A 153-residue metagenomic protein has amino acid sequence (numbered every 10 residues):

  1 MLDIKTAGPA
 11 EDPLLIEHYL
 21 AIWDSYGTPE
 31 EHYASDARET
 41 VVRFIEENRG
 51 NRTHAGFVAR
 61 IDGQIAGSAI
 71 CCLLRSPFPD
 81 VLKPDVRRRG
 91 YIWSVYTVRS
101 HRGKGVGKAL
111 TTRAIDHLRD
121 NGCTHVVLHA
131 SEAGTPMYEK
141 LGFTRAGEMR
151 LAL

Functional and structural regions predicted by a protein language model:
D3-E17: A short beta-loop-alpha structural element at the N-terminal edge of CoA-dependent acyl/N-acetyltransferase catalytic
W23-F44: Conserved GNAT-fold acetyl-CoA-binding loop/helix
R43-V58, Y91: A short helix-loop-beta-strand connector motif used in the catalytic cores of GNAT acetyltransferases and, in some
V58, Q64-L73, Y91, Y96: Conserved beta-strand in the GNAT
S76-P79, V127-T135, E139, T144-L153: Conserved catalytic-core motifs of GNAT/GCN5-like acyltransferases
V81-R99, L151: Conserved acetyl-CoA binding element of GNAT-fold acetyltransferases
H101-R113: Conserved acetyl-CoA pyrophosphate-binding loop and the N-cap/start of the following alpha-helix in GNAT-like
T111, L118-A130: Conserved GNAT acetyl-CoA-binding A-motif
